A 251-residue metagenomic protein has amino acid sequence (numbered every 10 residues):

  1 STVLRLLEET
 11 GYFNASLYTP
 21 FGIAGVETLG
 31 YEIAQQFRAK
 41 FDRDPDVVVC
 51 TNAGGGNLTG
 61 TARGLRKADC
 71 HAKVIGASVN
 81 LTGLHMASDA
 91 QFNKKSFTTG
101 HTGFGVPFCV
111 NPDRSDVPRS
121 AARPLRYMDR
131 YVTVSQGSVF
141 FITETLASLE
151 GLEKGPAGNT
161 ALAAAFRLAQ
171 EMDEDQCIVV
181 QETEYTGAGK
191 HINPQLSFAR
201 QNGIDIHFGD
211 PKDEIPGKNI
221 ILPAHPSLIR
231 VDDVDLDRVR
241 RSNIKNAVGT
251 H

Functional and structural regions predicted by a protein language model:
T2-G11, K67-E153, Q195-G249: Active-site/ligand-binding loops adjacent to catalytic centers
R5-G56, G60-T61, L65, L125 (+2 more regions): Active-site/ligand-binding-proximal alpha/beta "capping" segment
A15-Y18, C50-N52, G76-S78, V179-E184: Short beta-strand segments
T28, G55, V180-E214: Glycine/aspartate-rich loop-and-adjacent alpha/beta segment that forms the canonical ThDP
P45, K154-A157, A161, D175-C177: Flexible, glycine/charged-enriched surface loops at secondary-structure junctions
N52-A62, L84-M86, A157-A165, A188-G189: Short glycine/serine/threonine-rich phosphate/pyrophosphate-binding segments that cradle anionic phosphate groups
A62-D69, A169: Surface-exposed amphipathic alpha-helices with a cationic face
H71, M172-E174: Residues forming the flavin
